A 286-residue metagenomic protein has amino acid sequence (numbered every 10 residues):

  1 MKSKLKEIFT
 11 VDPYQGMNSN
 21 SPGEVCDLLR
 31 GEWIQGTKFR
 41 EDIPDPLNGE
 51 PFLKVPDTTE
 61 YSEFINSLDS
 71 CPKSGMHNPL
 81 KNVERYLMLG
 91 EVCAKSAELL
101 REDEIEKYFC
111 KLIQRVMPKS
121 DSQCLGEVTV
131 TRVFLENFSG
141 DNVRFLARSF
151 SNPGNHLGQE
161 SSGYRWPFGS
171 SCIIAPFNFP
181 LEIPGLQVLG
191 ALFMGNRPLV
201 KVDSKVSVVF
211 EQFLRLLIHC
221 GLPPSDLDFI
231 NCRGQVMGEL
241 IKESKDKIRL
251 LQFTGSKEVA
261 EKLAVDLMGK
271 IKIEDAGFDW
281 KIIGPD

Functional and structural regions predicted by a protein language model:
M1-Q159, D203, H219: N-terminal Rossmann-like NAD(P)+-binding subdomain of aldehyde/semialdehyde dehydrogenases
Q114, F145-D286: Rossmann-like NAD(P) dinucleotide-binding subdomain of oxidoreductase/dehydrogenase enzymes
